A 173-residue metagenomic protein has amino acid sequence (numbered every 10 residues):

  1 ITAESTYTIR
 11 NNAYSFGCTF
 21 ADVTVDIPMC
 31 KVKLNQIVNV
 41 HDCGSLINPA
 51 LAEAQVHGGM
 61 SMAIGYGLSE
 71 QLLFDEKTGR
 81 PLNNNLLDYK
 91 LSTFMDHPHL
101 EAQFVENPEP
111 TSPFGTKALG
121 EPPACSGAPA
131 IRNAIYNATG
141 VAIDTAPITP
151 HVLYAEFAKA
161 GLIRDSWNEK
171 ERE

Functional and structural regions predicted by a protein language model:
I1-E173: C-terminal catalytic domains of large/alpha subunits in multi-subunit enzymes
